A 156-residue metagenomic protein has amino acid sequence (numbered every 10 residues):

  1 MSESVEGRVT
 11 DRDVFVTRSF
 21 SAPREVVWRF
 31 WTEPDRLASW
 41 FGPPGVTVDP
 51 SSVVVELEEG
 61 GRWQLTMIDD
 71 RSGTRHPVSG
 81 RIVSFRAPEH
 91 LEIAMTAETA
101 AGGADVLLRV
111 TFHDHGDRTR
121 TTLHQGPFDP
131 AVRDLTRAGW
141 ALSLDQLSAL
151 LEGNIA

Functional and structural regions predicted by a protein language model:
M1-T47: Hydrophobic ligand-binding cavity/cleft-lining segments
D11-T17, R24, S52, R62 (+4 more regions): Intrinsic-disorder/low-complexity, polar/charged segments enriched in Ser/Thr/Lys/Arg/Asp/Glu/Gln
F15, D35-R75: Short beta-edge strand/loop motif at the mouth of beta-sheet-based domains
R18, S52-V55, P77-S84, M95 (+1 more regions): Hydrophobic/aromatic beta-strand elements that line small-molecule binding cavities or substrate pockets in beta-rich
V27-F30, L37, W63, I82 (+4 more regions): Hydrophobic pocket/interface hotspot
E58-Q64, A87-A94: Short, hydrophobic/aromatic-rich segments at coil-to-beta transitions
E89-L142: Beta-strand/loop substructures that line and gate deep hydrophobic ligand-binding cavities in soluble
A149-A156: Short, highly charged C-terminal tails/helix-capping segments
